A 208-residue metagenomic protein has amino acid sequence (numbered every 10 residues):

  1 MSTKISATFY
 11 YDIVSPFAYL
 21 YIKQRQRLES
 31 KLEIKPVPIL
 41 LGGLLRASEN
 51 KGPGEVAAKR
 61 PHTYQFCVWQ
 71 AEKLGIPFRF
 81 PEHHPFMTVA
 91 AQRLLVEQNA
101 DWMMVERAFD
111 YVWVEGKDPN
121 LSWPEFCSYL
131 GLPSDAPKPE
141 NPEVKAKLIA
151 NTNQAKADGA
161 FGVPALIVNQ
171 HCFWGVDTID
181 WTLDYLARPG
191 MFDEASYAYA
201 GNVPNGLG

Functional and structural regions predicted by a protein language model:
I5-T8, I13-V14, A18-L32, R107-G208: C-terminal cap of thioredoxin/glutaredoxin-like
I13, F17-V112, S196-G208: Structural alpha/beta surface segment adjacent to cysteine/selenocysteine redox centers across thiol/disulfide enzymes
